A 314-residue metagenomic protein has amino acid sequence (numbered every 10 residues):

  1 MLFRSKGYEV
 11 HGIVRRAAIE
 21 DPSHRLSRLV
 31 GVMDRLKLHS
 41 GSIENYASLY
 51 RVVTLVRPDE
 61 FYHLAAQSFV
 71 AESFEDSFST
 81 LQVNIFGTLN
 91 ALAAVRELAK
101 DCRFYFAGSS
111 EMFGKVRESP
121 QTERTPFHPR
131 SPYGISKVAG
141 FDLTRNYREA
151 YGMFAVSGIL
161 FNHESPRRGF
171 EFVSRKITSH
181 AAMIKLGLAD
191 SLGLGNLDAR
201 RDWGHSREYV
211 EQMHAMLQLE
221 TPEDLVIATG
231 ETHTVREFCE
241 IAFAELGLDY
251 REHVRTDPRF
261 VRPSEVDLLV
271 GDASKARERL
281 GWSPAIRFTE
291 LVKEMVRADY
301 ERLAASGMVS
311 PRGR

Functional and structural regions predicted by a protein language model:
M1-H163, L217, I286, A298-E301 (+2 more regions): N-terminal Rossmann-like NAD(P)+-binding domain of SDR-like oxidoreductases, especially those catalyzing
F3-S5, G12, G41, R168-R314: C-terminal substrate-binding subdomain of Rossmann-fold SDR/epimerase-dehydratase oxidoreductases
